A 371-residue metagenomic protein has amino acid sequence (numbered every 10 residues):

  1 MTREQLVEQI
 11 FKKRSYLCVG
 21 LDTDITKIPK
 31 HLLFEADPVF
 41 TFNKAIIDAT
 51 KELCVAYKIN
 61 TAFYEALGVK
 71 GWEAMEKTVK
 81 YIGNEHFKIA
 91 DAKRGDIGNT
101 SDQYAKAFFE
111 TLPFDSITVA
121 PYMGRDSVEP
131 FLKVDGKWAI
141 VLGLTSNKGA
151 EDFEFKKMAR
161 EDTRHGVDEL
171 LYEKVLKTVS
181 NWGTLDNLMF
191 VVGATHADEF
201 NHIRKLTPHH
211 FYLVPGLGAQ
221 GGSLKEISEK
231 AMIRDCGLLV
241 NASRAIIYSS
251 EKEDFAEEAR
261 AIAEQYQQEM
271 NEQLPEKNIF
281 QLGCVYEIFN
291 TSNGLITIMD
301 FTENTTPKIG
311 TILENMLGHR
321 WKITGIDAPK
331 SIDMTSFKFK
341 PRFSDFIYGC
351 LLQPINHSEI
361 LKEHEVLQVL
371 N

Functional and structural regions predicted by a protein language model:
M1-F87, V167, N187, F255 (+1 more regions): Conserved N-terminal beta1-alpha1 strand-loop-helix module at the mouth
V19, Y57, D91, I117 (+2 more regions): Conserved, mostly hydrophobic/aromatic
D24, D96-V191: Conserved anion-binding
A66-K77, I97-S101, Y122-D135, T195-I203 (+1 more regions): Active-site-adjacent beta->alpha loops and helix N-cap segments on the catalytic face of soluble alpha/beta enzymes
A194-N241, A245: A C-terminal functional module that forms or caps the active site or interfaces directly with catalytic machinery
I227-I233, G237, Y248-P275: C-terminal helical cap(s) of enzyme catalytic domains, especially alpha/beta-barrels
G283-V285, F301, G318-L370: Beta-strand/loop-dominated core regions that host nucleotide or nucleotide-derived cofactor-binding catalytic loops
T305-K308, L361: Short, well-ordered loop/turn sites that connect or cap secondary structure elements
